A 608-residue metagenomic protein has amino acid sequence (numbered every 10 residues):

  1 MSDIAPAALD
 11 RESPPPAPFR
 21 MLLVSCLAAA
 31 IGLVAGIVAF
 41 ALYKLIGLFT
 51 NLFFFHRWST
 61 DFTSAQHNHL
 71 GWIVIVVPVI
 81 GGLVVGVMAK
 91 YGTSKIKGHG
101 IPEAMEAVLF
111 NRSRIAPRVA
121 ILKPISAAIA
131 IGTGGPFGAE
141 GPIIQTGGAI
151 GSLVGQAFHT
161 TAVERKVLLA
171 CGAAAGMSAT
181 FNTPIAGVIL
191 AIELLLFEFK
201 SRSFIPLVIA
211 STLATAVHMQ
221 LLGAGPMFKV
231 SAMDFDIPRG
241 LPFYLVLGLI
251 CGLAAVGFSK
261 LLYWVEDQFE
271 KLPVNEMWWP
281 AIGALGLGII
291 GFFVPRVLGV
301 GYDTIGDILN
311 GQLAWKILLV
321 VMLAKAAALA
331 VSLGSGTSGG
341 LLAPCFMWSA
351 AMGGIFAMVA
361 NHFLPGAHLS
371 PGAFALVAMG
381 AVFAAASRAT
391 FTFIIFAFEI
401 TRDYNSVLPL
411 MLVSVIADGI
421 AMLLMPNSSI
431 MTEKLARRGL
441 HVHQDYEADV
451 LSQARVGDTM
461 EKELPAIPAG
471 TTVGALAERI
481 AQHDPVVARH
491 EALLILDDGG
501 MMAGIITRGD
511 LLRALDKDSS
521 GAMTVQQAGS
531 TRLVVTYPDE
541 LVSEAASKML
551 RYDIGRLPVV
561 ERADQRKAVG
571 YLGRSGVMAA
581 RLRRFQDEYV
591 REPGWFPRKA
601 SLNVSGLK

Functional and structural regions predicted by a protein language model:
M1-E12, R591-K608: Intrinsically disordered or compositionally simple regulatory linkers and C-terminal tails in signal-transduction
M1-Q453, G457, E461-E463, I467-A475 (+4 more regions): Alpha-helical transmembrane segments and immediately membrane-proximal extracytoplasmic
G339, R388, I416, T459 (+7 more regions): Hydrophobic, well-ordered secondary-structure elements that form the walls of internal hydrophobic environments
F356-F383, A514-V534, P538-L541, A545: Generic long, charged, amphipathic alpha-helical segments
Q444-D449, T471, Q586-R591, W595-F596 (+1 more regions): Extracellular/periplasmic ectodomains of large secreted or surface enzymes and adhesion receptors
S452-A466, T471-E478, D510, G521-L533 (+1 more regions): Bateman (tandem CBS) regulatory domains
I467-R489, L496, R513-D518, A522 (+5 more regions): The conserved cystathionine-beta-synthase
L494, M501-K517, A568-F585: Short beta->alpha transition motifs characteristic of CBS
